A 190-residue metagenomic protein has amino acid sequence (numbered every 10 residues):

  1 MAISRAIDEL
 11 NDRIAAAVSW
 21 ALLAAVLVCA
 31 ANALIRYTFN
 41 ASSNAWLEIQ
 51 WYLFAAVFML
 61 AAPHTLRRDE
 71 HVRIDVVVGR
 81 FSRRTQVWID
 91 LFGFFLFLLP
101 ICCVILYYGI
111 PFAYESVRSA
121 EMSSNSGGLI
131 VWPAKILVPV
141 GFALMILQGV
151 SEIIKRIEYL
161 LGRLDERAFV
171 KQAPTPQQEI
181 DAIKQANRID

Functional and structural regions predicted by a protein language model:
M1-D190: Alpha-helical transmembrane segments and membrane-interface helix-loop junctions in multi-pass membrane proteins
